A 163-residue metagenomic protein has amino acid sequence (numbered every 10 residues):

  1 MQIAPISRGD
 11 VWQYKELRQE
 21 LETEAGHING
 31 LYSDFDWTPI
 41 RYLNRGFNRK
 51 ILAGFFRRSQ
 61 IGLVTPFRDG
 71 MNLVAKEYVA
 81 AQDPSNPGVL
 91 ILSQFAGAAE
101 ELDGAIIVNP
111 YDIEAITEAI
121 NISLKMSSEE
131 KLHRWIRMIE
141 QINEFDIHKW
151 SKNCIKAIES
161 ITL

Functional and structural regions predicted by a protein language model:
M1, K15, R57, I61-E144 (+1 more regions): Catalytic binding pocket for nucleotide-activated donors in carbohydrate/polymer assembly enzymes
A4-K50: Nucleotide-activated donor-binding/catalytic signature segment of Leloir-type glycosyltransferases, i.e., the conserved
R8-Y14, H133-R134, A157-E159: Hydrophobic, well-ordered secondary-structure scaffolds
H27-D36, A81-N86, E130, L163: Secondary-structure transition/capping motifs at alpha-helix termini and the adjoining loop/turn into the next element
N48-S59: Short acidic alpha-helix that forms the nucleotide-activated donor recognition element in Leloir-type transferases
I147-L163: C-terminal alpha-helical cap of glycosyltransferases
